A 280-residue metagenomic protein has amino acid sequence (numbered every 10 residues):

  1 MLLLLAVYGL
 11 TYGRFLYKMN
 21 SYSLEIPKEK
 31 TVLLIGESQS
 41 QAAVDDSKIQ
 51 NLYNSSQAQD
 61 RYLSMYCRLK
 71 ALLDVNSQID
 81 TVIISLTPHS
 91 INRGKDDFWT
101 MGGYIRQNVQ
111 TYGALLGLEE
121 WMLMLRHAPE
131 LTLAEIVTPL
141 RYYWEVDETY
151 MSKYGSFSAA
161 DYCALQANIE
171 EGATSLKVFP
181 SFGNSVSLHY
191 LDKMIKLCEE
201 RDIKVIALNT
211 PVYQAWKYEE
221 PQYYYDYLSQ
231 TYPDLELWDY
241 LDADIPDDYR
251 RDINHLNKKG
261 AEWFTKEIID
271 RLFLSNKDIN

Functional and structural regions predicted by a protein language model:
M1-R14: Hydrophobic membrane-insertion alpha-helices, especially the h-region of bacterial N-terminal signal peptides
G13-L33: Alpha-helical transmembrane signal-anchor/signal-peptide segments
V32-G36, L256: Short hydrophobic beta-strand that contains or immediately precedes a catalytic carboxylate
Q39-M124: Membrane-embedded segments
S90-F98, W216-Y218, P246-Y249: Extracytoplasmic/secreted cell-surface and envelope-processing proteins
K95-L197, R201: Secreted/periplasmic serine-hydrolase-like ester/acetyl group-modifying domain
D192-K217: Active-site segments of SGNH/GDSL-like serine hydrolases that catalyze O-acetyl group transfer/hydrolysis on lipids
Q222-N280: C-terminal regions of proteins
